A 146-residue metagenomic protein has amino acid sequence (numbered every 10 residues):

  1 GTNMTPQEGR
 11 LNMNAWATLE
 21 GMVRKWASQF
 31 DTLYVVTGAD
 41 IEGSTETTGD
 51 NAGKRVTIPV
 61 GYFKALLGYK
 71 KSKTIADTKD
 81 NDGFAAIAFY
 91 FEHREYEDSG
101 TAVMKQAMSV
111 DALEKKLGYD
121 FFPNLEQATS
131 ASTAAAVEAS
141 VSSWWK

Functional and structural regions predicted by a protein language model:
G1-K146: Domain-level detector of nuclease and nuclease-like folds in predominantly extracellular/periplasmic contexts
